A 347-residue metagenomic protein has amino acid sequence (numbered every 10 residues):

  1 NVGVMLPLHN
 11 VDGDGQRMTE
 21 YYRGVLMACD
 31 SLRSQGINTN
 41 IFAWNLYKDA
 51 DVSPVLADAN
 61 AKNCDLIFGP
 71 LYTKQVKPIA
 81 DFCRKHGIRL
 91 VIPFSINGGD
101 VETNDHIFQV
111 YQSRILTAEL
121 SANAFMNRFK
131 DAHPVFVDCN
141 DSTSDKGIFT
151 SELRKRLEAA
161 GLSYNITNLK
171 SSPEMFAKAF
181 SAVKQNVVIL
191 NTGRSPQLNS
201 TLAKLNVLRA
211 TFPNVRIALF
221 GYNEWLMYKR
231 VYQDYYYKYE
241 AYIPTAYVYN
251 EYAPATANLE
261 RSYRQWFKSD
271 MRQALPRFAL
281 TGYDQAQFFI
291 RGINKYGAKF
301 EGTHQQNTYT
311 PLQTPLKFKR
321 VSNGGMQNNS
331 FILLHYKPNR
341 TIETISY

Functional and structural regions predicted by a protein language model:
N1-Y347: Extracytosolic ligand-binding ectodomains
